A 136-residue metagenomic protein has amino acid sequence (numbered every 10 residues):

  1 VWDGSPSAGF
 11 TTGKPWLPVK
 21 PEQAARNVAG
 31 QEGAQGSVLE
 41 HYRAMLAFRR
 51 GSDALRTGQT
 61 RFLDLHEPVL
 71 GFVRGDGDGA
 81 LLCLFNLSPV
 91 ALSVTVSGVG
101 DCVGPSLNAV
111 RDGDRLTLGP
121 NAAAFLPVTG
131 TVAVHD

Functional and structural regions predicted by a protein language model:
V1-L81, L87-A91: Loop/helix patches that line or flank the sugar-binding groove of alpha-linked glycan CAZymes
W2-S5, P105, P120, V128: Active-site donor-binding loop signature of nucleotide-sugar glycosyltransferases
F10-L17, V110-G119: Short, polar loop/linker segments at the starts of domains and inter-domain junctions
L39, L70, D101, L116 (+1 more regions): A broad, low-specificity signal marking well-ordered, structured residues that form hydrophobic/aromatic
L84, L92-T95, H135-D136: A short, polar/proline- and glycine-enriched secondary-structure boundary/capping micro-motif
F85-N86, N121: Active-site beta-strand/loop signature of hydrolases that rely on acidic residues for catalysis
V90-N108: Beta-strand-rich binding/interaction modules
G113-D136: C-terminal beta-strand-rich structural cap/linker in extracellular carbohydrate-active enzymes
